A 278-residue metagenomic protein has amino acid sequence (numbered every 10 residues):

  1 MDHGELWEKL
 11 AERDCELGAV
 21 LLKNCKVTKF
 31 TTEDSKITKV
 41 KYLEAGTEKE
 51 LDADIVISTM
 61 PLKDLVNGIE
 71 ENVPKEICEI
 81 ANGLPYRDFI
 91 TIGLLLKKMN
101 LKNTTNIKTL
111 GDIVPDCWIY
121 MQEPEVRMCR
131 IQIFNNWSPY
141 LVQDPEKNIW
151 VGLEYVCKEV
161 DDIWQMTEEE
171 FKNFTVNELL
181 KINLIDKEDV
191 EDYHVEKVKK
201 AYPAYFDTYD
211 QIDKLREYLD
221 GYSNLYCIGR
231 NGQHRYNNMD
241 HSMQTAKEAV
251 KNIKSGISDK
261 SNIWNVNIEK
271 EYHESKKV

Functional and structural regions predicted by a protein language model:
M1-R13, L22-N24, W164-F171: Short beta-strand to alpha-helix junction loop
R13, V20, D64, G68 (+2 more regions): Active-site catalytic microenvironments for nucleophilic, acid-base chemistry
D14-V20, G221-N224: A short helix-to-beta-strand connector/capping loop
L21-K23, S58, C227: A structural signal for the hydrophobic beta-strands that form the central parallel beta-sheet of Rossmann-like
K23-K26, Y193-H194: Long, charged, glycine-rich C-terminal linkers/tails
C25-N183, Y218, S261-E271: Mid-domain catalytic core of redox enzymes that form a hydrophobic substrate pocket/lid adjacent to a catalytic redox
H194-K199, Y205-V278: C-terminal lid/capping helical subdomain adjacent to the catalytic/cofactor pocket in oxidative enzymes
